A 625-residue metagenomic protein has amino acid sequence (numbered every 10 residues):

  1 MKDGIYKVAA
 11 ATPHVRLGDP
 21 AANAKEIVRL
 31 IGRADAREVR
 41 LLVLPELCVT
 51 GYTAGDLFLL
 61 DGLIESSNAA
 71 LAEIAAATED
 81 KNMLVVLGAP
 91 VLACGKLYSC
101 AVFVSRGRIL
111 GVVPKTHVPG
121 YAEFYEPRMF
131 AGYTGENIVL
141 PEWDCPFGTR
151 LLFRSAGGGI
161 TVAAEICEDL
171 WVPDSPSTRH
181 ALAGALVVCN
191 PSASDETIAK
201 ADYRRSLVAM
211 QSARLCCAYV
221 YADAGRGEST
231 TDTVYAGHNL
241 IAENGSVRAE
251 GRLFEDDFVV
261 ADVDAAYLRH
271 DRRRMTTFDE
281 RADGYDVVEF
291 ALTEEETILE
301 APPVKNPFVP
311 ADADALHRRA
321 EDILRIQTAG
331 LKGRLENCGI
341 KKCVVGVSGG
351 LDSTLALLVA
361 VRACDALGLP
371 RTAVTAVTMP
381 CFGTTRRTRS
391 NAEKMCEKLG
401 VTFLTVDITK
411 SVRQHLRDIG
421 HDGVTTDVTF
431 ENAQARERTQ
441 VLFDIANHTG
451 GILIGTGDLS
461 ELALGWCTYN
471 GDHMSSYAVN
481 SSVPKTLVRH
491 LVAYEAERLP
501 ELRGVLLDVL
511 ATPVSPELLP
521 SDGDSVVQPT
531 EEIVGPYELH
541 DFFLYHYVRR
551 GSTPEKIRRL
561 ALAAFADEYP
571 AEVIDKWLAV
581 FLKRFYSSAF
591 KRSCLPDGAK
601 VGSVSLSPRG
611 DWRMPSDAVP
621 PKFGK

Functional and structural regions predicted by a protein language model:
M1-G346, R362-R371, K398: Enzyme catalytic cores with a strong preference for nitrogen-chemistry domains
N23, A156-G158, C216-C217, R226-S229 (+4 more regions): ATP/NTP-dependent adenylation/nucleotidyl-transfer catalytic domains that generate, transfer, or process NMP-activated
